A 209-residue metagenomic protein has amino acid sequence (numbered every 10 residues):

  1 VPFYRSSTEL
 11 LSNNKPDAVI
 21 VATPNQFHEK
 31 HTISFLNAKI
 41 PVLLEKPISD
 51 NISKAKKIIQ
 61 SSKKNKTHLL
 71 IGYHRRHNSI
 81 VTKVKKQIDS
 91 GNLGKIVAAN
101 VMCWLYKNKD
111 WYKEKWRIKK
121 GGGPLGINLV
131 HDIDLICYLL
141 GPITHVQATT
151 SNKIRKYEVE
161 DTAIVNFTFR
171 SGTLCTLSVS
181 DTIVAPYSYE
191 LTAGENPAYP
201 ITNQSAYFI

Functional and structural regions predicted by a protein language model:
P2-S7: Conserved SAM-binding strand-loop segment of SAM-dependent methyltransferases
L11-N13, A18, P24-N25, E29-R76 (+1 more regions): Beta-strand-loop-alpha-helix segment that lines the small-molecule cofactor/substrate pocket of alpha/beta enzymes
A22, E45, M102, T149 (+1 more regions): Alpha/beta-hydrolase-fold catalytic nucleophile elbow
A22-T23, I183: Short, well-ordered coil/turn residues at beta-beta hairpins and beta-strand->alpha-helix junctions within
F27-H28, N108, R155, V184: Short glycine-rich, flexible loops that bind phosphorylated cofactors or substrates
R75-E158, N166: Predominantly a Rossmann-like dinucleotide-binding segment in NAD(P)-dependent oxidoreductases
I133-I209: Contiguous beta-strand/loop segments that form the cofactor/metal-binding neighborhood of enzyme cores
